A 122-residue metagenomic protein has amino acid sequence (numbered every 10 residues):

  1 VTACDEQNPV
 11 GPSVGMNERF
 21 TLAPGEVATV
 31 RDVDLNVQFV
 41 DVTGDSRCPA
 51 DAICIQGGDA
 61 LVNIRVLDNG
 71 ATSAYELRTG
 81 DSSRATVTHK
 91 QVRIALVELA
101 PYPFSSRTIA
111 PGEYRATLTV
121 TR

Functional and structural regions predicted by a protein language model:
T2-A3: C-terminal motif of bacterial Sec signal peptides marking the signal peptidase cleavage site
P12-R31: Post-signal peptide N-terminal segment of mature Sec-exported envelope proteins
E26-A28, A60-L67, A116-L118: Short polybasic amphipathic segments
V27-V30, Q38-D41, D45-S46, S83 (+2 more regions): Long, low-hydrophobicity ectodomains and other hydrophilic envelope-associated domains
V33-L35, G58-V62, K90-V92, G112-A116: Envelope-exposed proteins and targeting segments
N36-G80: Mature extracytoplasmic domains of secretory-pathway proteins
L77-E98: Short Fe-S-cluster ligation motifs
A95-E113, T117-V120: Short, exposed beta-strand-loop hairpins at the edges of beta-sheets in extracellular/periplasmic proteins
